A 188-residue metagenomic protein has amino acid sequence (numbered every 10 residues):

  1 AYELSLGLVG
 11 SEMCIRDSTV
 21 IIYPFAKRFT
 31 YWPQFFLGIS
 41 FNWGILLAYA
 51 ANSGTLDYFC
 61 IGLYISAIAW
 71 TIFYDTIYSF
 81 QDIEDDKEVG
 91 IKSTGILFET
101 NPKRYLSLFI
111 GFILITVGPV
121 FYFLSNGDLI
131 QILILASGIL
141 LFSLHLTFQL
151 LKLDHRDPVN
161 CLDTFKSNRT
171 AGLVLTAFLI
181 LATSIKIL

Functional and structural regions predicted by a protein language model:
A1-I15: Single conserved hydrophobic/aromatic residue that forms the stacking wall/gate of nucleotide- or nucleobase-binding
S11, I45-I65, G118-L135, L179-L188: Helix-coil boundary and interhelical linker segments in multi-pass alpha-helical membrane proteins
S11-F29, L106-N160, L188: Transmembrane helix-loop-helix
S11-G62, H145-D154, K166, T170: Intramembrane alpha-helical segments
F35, C60-I65, R104-S107, I134-S137 (+1 more regions): Hydrophobic alpha-helical transmembrane segments
A67-F121, D154-F165, A171: Solvent-exposed interhelical
F73-I77, L146, T176-A177: Hydrophobic/aromatic residues in alpha-helical transmembrane segments
K166-K186: Final/C-terminal transmembrane alpha-helix of multipass membrane proteins
